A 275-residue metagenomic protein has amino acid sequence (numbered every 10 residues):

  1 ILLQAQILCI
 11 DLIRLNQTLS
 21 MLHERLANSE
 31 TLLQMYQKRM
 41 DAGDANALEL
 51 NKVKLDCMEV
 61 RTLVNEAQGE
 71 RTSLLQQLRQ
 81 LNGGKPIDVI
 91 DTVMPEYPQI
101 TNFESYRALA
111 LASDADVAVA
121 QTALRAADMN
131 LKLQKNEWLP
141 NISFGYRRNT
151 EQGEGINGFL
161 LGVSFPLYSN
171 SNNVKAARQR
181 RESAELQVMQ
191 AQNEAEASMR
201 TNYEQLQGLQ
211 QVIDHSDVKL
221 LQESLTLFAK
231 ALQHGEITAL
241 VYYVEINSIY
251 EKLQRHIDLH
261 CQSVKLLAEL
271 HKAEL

Functional and structural regions predicted by a protein language model:
I1-A112, N202, L209, I249 (+1 more regions): Periplasmic alpha-helical coiled-coil/stalk elements that build and connect Gram-negative outer-membrane
I1-Q4, N16, A118, K135-F159 (+1 more regions): Small/polar (Gly/Ser/Thr/Ala-rich) solvent-exposed segments that form structured loops/beta-strands/short helices used
L3-S20, K38, L74, V119-Q134 (+2 more regions): Amphipathic alpha-helical coiled-coil segments
A27, Q34, A108, A112 (+4 more regions): Replace "anionic and nucleotidyl ligands
D44-A45, A115, E236-I237: Residue-level recognition of short, well-ordered coil/turn positions that link secondary-structure elements
E49, D116, N173, V241: DHp/HisKA histidine-phosphotransfer helix
Y106-I142: Acidic, glycine-rich loop-and-beta core segments that form the ion-binding/anion-interacting portion of active sites
